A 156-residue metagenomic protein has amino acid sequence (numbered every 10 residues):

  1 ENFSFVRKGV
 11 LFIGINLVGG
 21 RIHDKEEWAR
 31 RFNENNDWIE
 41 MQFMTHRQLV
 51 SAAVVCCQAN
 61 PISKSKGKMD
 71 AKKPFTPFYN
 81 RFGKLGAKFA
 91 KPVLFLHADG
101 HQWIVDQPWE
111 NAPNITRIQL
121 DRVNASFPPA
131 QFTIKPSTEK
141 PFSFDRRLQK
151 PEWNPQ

Functional and structural regions predicted by a protein language model:
E1-N2: Divalent cation-coordinating acidic motifs and surrounding scaffolds that mediate Ca2+/Mg2+/Mn2+/Zn2+-dependent binding
V6, I13, K25-P108: His/acidic metal-ligating clusters that form di-metal
G9-G20, C56, N114-D121: Active-site-proximal beta-strand elements of phosphoester/diester hydrolases
G14, R21-H23, S126-P129: Short, solvent-exposed loop/turn elements at domain surfaces
Q102-Q156: Binuclear metal-dependent phosphoesterase catalytic core
